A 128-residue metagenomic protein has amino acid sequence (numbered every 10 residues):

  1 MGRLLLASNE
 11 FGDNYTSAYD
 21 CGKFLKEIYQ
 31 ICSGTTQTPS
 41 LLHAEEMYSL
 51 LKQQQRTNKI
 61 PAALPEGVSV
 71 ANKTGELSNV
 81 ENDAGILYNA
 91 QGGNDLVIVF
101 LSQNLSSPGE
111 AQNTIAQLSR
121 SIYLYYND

Functional and structural regions predicted by a protein language model:
M1-S33: Mid-domain, small-residue-enriched loop/turn segments at the edges of structured enzyme/sensor domains
E27-N58, L64-S69, T74-D128: Structured C-terminal helix/loop/strand segments within mature extracytoplasmic catalytic/sensor domains
